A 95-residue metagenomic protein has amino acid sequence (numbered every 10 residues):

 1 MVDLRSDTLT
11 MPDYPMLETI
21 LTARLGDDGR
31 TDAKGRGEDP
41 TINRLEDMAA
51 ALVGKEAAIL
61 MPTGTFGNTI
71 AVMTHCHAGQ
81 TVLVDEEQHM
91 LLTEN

Functional and structural regions predicted by a protein language model:
M1-T19: N-terminal amphipathic/basic leader segments beginning at the initiator methionine
V2, A57-L60, Q80-V82: Structural motif
T10, T65-F66: Gly/Ser/Thr-rich loops at beta-strand to alpha-helix junctions that form or flank small-molecule/cofactor-binding
D13-T63, E86-L92: Conserved N-terminal alpha-helix of the aminotransferase class I/II PLP-enzyme fold
N68, V72: Short, conserved alpha-helix that lines the donor NDP-sugar binding/gating region of sugar-transfer enzymes
M73-L92: Conserved PLP-anchoring active-site segment centered on the Schiff-base-forming lysine
N95: Acidic/polar active-site rim loop that often engages polyanionic ligands
